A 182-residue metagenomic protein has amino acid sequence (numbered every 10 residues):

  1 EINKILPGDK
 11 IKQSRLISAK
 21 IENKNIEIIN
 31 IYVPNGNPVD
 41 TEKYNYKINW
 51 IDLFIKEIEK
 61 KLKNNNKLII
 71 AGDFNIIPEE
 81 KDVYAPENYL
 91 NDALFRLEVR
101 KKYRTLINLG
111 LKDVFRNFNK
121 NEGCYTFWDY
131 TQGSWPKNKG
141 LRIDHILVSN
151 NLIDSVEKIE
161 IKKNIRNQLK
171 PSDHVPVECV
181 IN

Functional and structural regions predicted by a protein language model:
E1-D9, K112-F115, S155-I161: Short secondary-structure junctions
E1-I2, I21, E122, G133-S155 (+1 more regions): Conserved beta strand-loop-helix elements of the APE1-like EEP
E1-P38: Structured beta-strand-rich core segments of catalytic domains in phosphoester-bond hydrolases
L6-P7, V33-I51, E87-D92: Surface-exposed cleft-lining segments at the edges of enzyme active sites
P7-D9, W135-N138, N167: Short Gly/Pro-enriched turn/cap motifs at secondary-structure boundaries
Q13-S18, R142-D144, S172-E178: Short hydrophobic/aromatic beta-strand or adjacent loop that forms the aromatic wall/cage of a ligand/substrate-binding
W50-I143: Metal-dependent phosphoesterases centered on the DNase I-like endonuclease/exonuclease/phosphatase
E160-N182: Surface polyanion/phosphate-binding segment centered on an Asp-His-Pro turn
